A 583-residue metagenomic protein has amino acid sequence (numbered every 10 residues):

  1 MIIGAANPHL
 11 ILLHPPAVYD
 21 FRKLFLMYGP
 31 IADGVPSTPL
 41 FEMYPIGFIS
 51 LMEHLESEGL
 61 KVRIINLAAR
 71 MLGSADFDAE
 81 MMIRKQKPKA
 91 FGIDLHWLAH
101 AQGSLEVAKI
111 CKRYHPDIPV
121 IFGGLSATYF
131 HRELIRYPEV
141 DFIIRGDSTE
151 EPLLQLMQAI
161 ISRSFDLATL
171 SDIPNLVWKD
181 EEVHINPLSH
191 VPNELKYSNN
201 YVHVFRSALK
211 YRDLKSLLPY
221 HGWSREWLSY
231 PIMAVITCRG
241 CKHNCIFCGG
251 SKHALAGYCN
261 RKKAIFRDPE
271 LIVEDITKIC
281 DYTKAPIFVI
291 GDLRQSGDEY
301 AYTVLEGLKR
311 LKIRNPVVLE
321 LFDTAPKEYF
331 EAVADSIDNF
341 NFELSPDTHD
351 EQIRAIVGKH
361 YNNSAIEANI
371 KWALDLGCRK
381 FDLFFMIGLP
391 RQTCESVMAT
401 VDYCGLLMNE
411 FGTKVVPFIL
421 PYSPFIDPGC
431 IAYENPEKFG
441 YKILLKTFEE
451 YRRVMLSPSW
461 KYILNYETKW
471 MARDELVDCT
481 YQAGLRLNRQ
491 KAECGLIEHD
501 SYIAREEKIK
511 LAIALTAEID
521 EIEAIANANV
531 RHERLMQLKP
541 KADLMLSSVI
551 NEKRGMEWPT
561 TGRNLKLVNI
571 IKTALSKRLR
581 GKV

Functional and structural regions predicted by a protein language model:
M1-L12, K61, I83-Q86, R453-V583: Radical SAM enzyme core and accessory elements
I2-N7, R22-F25, K179-T237: N-terminal [4Fe-4S]-dependent radical SAM core
G4-P16, V107, F266-R267, L311-A504: A structural motif corresponding to the C-terminal lobe/cap of the Radical SAM core domain
P8-L40: Short glycine-rich His-centered loop
H9, K89-A90, P286, N341: Structural motif
F48, A79, I83, S104-A108 (+7 more regions): Generic structural signal for well-ordered alpha-helices, preferentially at hydrophobic/aromatic core positions
H54-E58, R63-L195: Glycine-rich beta-alpha loop elements in corrinoid/cobalamin-binding modules across cobalamin-dependent enzymes
F205-G377: Radical SAM [4Fe-4S] cluster-binding motif and immediate context
